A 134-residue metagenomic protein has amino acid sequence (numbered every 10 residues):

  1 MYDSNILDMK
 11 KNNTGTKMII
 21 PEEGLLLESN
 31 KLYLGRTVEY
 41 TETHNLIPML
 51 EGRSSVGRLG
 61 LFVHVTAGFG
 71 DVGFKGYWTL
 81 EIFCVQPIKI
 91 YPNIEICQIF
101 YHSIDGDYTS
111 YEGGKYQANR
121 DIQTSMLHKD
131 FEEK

Functional and structural regions predicted by a protein language model:
M1-K134: DUTPase catalytic domain/fold
